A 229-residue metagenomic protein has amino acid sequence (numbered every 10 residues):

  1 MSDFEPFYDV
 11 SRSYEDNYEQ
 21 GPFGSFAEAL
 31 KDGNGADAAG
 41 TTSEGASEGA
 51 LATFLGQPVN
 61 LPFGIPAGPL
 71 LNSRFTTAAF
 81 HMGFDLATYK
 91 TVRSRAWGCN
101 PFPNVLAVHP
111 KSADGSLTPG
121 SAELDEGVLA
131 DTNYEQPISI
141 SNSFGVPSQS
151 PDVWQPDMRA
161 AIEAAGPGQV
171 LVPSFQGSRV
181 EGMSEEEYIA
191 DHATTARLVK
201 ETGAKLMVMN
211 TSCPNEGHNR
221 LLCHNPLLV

Functional and structural regions predicted by a protein language model:
M1-A46: Conserved, well-structured core domains of diverse proteins
S2-D9, S13-Y14, E19, S73-V229: Active-site entrance/lid segments in N-terminal catalytic domains of soluble metabolic enzymes
F26-A29, G33, Q57-P58, P62 (+1 more regions): Surface-exposed loop/turn and secondary-structure junction residues enriched for glycine/proline
E28-E48, T211-L228: Glycine/Thr-rich beta-alpha phosphate-binding loop at enzyme active sites
G35, L55-P58, I138-S143: A generic short-segment signal for beta-strand/edge and adjacent turn/coil regions
G40-G64, Q155-G168: N-terminal amphipathic alpha-helix/helix-capping segment at the start of soluble metabolic enzymes
L61, I65, P69, S73-F75: General structural concept
